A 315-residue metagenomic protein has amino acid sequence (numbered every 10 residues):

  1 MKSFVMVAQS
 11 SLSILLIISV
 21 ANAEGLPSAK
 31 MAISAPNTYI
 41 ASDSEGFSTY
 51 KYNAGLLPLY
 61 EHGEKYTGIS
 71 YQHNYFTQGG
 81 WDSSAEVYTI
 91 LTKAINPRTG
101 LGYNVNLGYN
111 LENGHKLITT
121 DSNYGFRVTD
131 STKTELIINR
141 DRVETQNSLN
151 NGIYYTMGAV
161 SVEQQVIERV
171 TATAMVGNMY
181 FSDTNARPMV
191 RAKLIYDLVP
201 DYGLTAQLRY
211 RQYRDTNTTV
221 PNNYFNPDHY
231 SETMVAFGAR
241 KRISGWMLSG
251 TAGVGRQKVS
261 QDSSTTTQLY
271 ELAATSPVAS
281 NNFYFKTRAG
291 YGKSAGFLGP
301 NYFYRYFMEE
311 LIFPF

Functional and structural regions predicted by a protein language model:
M1-S10: Bacterial N-terminal signal peptides that target proteins for export
V5, V20-A21: Terminal intrinsically disordered/low-complexity segments used for targeting and assembly
Q9-S19: Bacterial N-terminal signal peptides
N22-F315: Gram-negative and organellar
